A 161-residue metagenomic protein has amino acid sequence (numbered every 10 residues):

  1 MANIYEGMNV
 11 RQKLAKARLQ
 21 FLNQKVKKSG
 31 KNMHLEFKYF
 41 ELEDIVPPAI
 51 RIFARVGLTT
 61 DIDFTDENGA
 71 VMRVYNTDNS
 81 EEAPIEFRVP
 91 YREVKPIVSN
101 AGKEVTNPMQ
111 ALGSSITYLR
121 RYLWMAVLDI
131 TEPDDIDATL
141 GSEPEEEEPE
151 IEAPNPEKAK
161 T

Functional and structural regions predicted by a protein language model:
M1-K160: Polyanion-binding surfaces on beta-sheet-dominated domains and ring/shell assemblies
